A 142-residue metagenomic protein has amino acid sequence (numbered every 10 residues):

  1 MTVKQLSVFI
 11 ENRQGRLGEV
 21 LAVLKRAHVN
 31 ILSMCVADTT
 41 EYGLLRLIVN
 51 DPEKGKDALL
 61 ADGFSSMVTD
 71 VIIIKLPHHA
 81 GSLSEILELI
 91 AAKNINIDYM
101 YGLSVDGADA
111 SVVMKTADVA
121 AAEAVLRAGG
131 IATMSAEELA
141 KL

Functional and structural regions predicted by a protein language model:
M1-L142: A conserved regulatory-domain signal marking ACT and ACT-like small-molecule sensing domains and adjacent regulatory
